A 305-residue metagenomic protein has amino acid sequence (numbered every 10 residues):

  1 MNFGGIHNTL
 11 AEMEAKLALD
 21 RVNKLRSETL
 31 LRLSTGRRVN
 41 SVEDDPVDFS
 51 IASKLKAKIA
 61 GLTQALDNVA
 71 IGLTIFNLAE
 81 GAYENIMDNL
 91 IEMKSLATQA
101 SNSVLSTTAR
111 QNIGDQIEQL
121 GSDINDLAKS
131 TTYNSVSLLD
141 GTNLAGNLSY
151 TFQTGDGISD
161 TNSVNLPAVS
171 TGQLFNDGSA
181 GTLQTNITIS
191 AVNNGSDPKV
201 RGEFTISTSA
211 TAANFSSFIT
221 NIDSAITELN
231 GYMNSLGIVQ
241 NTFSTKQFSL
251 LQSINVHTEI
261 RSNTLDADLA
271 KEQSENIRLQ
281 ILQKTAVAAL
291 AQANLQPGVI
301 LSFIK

Functional and structural regions predicted by a protein language model:
M1-K305: Primary detection of the long, small/polar-rich alpha-helical "axial" segments characteristic of bacterial flagellar
